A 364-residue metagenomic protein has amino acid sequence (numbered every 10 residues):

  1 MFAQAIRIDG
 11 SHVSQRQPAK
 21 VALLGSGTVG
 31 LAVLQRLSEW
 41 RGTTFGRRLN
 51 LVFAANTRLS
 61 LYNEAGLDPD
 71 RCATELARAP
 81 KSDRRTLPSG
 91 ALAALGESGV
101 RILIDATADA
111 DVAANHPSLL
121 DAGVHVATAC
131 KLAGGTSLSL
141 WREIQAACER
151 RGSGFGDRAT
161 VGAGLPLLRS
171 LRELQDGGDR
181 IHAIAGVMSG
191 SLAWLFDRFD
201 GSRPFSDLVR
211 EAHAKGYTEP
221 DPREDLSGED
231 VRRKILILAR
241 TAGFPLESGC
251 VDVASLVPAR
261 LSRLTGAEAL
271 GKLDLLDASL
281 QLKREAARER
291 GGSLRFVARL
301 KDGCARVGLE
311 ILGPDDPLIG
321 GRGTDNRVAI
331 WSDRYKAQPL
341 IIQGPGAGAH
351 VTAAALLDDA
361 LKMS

Functional and structural regions predicted by a protein language model:
F2-D121: N-terminal glycine-/serine-/threonine-rich beta1-alpha1-beta2 phosphate-ribose binding loop of Rossmann-like
L24, T28, A32, L49 (+11 more regions): Conserved active-site and cofactor/substrate-binding residues in soluble primary-metabolism enzymes
A54, I102-D105, V126-A129, F155-R158 (+2 more regions): General beta-strand structural signal in soluble alpha/beta enzymes
D109-D121, K131-D157, L168-L171: Rossmann-fold NAD(P)-binding glycine/threonine-rich loop
V126, G154-F155, E219, L294: Hydrophobic beta-strand scaffold residues
E149-G152, G156-K215, E229, I237: Rossmann-like NAD(P)H-binding beta-loop-alpha module
A183-M188, A193-F196, E211, Y217-T218 (+1 more regions): Catalytic, metal-anchored helix/loop core of enzyme active sites in primary metabolism
R198-F199, D207-G320: Substrate-binding/catalytic subdomain of NAD(P)-dependent oxidoreductase enzymes
